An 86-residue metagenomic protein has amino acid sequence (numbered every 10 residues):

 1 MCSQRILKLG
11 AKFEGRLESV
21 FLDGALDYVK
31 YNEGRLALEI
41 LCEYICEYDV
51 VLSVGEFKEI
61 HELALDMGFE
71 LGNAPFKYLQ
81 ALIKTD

Functional and structural regions predicted by a protein language model:
M1-D86: C-terminal-biased regions
